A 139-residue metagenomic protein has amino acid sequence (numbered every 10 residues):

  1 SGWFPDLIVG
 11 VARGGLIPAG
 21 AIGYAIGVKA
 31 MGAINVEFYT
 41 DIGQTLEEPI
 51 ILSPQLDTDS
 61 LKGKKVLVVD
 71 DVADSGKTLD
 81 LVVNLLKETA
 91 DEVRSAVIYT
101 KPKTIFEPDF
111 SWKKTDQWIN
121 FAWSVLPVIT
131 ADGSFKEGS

Functional and structural regions predicted by a protein language model:
S1-S139: PRPP-associated nucleotide enzymes
